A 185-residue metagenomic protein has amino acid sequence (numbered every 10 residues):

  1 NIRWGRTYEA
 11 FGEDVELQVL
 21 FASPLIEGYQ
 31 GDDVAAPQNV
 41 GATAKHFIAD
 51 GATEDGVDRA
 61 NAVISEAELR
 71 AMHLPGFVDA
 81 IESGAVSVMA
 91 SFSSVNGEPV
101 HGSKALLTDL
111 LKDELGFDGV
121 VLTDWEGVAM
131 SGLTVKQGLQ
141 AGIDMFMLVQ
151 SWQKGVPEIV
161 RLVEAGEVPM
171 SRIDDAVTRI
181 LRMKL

Functional and structural regions predicted by a protein language model:
N1-L185: Glycoside hydrolase catalytic-domain context in secreted enzymes
